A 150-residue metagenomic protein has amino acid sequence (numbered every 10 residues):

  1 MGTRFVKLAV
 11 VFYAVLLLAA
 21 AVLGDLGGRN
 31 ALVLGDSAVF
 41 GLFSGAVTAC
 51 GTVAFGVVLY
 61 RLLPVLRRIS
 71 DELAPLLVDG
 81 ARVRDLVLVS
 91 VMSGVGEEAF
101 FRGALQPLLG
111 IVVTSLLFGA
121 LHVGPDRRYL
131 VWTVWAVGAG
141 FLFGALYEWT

Functional and structural regions predicted by a protein language model:
M1-G2, S37, G110, W149: Alpha-helix capping and helix-coil boundary motifs
M1-Y13: N-terminal membrane topogenic signal
L8, V22-S93: Juxtamembrane helix-loop-helix connectors linking adjacent transmembrane helices in multi-pass membrane enzymes
F12-A20, T48-G56, E97, T114 (+1 more regions): Alpha-helical transmembrane segments of multipass membrane proteins
L18-L26, F143-T150: Hydrophobic alpha-helical transmembrane segments in multi-pass integral membrane proteins
V78-T150: Transmembrane helix-loop-helix hairpins at the membrane interface of multi-pass integral membrane proteins
